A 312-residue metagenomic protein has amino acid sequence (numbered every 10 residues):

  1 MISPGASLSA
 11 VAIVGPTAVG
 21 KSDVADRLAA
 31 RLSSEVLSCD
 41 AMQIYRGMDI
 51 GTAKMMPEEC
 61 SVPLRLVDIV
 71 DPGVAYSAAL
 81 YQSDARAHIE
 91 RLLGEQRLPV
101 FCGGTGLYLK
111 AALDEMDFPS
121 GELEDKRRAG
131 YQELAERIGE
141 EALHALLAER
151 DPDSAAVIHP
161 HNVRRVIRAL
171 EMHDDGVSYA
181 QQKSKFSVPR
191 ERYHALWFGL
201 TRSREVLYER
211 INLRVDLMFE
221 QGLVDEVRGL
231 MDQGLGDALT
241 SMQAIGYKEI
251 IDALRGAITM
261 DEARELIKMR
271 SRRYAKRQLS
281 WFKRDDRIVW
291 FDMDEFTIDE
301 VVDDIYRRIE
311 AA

Functional and structural regions predicted by a protein language model:
M1-A312: Phosphate/pyrophosphate-binding catalytic cores of soluble transferases and nucleic-acid-acting enzymes
